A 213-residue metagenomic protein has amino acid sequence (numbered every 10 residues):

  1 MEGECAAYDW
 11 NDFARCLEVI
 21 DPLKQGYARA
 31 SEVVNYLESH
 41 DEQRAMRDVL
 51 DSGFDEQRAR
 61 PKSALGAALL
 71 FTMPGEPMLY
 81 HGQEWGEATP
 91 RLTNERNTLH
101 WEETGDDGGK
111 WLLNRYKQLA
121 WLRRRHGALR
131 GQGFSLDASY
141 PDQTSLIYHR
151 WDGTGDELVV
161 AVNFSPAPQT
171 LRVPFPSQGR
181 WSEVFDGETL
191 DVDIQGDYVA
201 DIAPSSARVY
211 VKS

Functional and structural regions predicted by a protein language model:
M1-N94, R124, F134, Y140-L171 (+2 more regions): Conserved alpha/beta catalytic core and glycan-binding cleft of carbohydrate-active enzymes
C16, D21, H100-S139, S206: Aromatic- and carboxylate-lined catalytic core of secreted/periplasmic carbohydrate-active enzymes
S31, P61-A64, A68, K110-K117 (+1 more regions): A structural signal for well-ordered alpha-helical segments within the folded catalytic domains of diverse enzymes
H40, L119, W181, S205: A residue-level signal for conserved active-site and pocket-lining positions in enzyme catalytic cores
Q83, E102-D107, L190, R208-Y210: Carbohydrate-binding surfaces of carbohydrate-active enzymes
L92-E102: Acyl/amide activation-and-transfer machinery of modular secondary-metabolite enzymes
P174-E188: Solvent-exposed beta-hairpin/edge-strand motifs
D193-S213: C-terminal beta-strand-rich structural cap/linker in extracellular carbohydrate-active enzymes
